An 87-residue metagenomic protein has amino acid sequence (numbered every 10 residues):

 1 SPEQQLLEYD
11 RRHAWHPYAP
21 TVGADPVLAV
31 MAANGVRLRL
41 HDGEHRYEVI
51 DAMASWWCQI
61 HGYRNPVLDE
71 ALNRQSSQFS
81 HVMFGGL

Functional and structural regions predicted by a protein language model:
S1-N34: Active-site-adjacent loop/helix segments that line or gate small-molecule/cofactor pockets in enzymes
E3-L6, A33-D42, I60-L68: Short, functional N-terminal and low-complexity linear motifs
H13-H16, H41, H45, H61 (+1 more regions): Histidine (H) residue identity feature
V27-A52: Active-site and channel-lining beta-strand-loop segments that bind or position nucleotide-derived/phosphorylated
V49-L87: Glycine-rich loop-to-alpha-helix module at the N-terminal edge of alpha/beta enzyme cores
